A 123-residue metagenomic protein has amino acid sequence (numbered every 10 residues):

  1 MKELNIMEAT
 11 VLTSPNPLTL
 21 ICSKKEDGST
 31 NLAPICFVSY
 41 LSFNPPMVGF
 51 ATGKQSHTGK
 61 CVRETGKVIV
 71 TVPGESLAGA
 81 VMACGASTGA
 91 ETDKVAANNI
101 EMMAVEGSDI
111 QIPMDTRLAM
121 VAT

Functional and structural regions predicted by a protein language model:
M1-P34, S39-T123: Active-site-proximal mixed secondary-structure blocks
